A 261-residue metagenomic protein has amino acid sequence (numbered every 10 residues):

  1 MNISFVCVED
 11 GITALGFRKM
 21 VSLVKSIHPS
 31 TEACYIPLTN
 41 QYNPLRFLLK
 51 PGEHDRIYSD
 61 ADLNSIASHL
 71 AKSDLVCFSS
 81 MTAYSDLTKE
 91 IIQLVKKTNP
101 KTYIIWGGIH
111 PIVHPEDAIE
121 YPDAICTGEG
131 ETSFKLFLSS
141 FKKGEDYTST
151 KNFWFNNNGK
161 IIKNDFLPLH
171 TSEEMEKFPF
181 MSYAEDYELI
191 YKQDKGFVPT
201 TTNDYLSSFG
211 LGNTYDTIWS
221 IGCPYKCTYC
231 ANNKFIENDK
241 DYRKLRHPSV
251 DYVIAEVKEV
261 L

Functional and structural regions predicted by a protein language model:
M1-D10, E32, L75, I105 (+1 more regions): Conserved SAM/AdoMet-binding glycine-rich loop
V8-G16, S80-S85, N213: A short, glycine/small-residue-rich beta-strand->loop->alpha-helix junction that serves as a flexible
M20-T31: A short, Lys/Arg-enriched amphipathic alpha-helix followed by its capping loop at the start of a domain
V21, I66, T88-I92, Y215 (+1 more regions): Generic structural signal for well-ordered alpha-helices, preferentially at hydrophobic/aromatic core positions
E32, L38-N40, D55-S172: Glycine-rich beta-alpha loop elements in corrinoid/cobalamin-binding modules across cobalamin-dependent enzymes
F47-E53, K226-C230: N-terminal pre-core extensions flanking Radical SAM catalytic domains
E173, Y183-L261: Radical SAM [4Fe-4S] cluster-binding motif and immediate context
